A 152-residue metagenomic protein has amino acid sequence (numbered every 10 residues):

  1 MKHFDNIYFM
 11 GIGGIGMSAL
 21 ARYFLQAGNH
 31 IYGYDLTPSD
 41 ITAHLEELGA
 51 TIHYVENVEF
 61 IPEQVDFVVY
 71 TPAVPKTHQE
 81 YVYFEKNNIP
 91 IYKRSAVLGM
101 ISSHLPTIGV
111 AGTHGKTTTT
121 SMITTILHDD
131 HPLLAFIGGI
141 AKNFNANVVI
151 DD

Functional and structural regions predicted by a protein language model:
M1-T51, Q64, V68, K86-I89: ATP-dependent carboxylate-amine ligase
H3, Y23-N29, E46, E59-E63 (+1 more regions): Phosphate-binding loop of NTP-binding sites
G11, Y54, G112: Pocket-edge structural micro-motifs
D35, V55-E56, R94-S95: Short beta->alpha connector loops at strand-helix junctions that form conserved, small/polar/Pro-enriched
